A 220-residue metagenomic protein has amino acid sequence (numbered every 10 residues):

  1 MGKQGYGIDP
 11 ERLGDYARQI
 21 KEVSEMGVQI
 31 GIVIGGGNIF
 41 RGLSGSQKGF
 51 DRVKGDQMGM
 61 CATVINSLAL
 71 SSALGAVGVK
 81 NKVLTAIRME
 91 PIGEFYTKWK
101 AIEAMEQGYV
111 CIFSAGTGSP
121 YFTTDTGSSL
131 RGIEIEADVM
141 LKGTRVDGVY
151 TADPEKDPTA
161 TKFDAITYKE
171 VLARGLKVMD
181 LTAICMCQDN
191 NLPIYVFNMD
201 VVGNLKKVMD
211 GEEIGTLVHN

Functional and structural regions predicted by a protein language model:
M1-N220: C-terminal catalytic "cap/lid" subdomain
